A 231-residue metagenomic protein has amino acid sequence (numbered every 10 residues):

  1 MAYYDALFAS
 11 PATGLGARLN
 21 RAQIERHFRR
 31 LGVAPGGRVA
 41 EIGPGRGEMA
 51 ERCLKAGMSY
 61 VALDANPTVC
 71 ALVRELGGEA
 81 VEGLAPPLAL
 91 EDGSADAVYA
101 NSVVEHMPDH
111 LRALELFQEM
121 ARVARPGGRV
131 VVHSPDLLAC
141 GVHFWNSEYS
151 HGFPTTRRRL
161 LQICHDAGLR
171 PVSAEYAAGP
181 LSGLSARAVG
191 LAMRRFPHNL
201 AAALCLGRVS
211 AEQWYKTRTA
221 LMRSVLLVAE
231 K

Functional and structural regions predicted by a protein language model:
M1-P87, E91, A97-N101, F117 (+1 more regions): Conserved N-terminal segment of class I S-adenosyl-L-methionine
V69, L138-C140, A178-P180: Feature marks short, surface-exposed loop/turn motifs that line or immediately flank catalytic pockets and channel
P87, E105, D109, A139: Active-site micro-motifs of SAM-dependent methyltransferase domains
A97-L111: A short SAM/SAH-binding and catalytic strip from SAM-dependent methyltransferases
L114-R129: A short glycine-rich, Lys/Arg-flanked "PGG" loop and its adjoining helix->strand segment in the class I
V131-G152: Short, glycine-/aromatic-enriched active-site segment of Class I SAM-dependent methyltransferases
G152-G168: Short alpha-helix
Y176-K231: A C-terminal cap/extension of S-adenosyl-L-methionine-dependent methyltransferases that defines the acceptor-substrate
